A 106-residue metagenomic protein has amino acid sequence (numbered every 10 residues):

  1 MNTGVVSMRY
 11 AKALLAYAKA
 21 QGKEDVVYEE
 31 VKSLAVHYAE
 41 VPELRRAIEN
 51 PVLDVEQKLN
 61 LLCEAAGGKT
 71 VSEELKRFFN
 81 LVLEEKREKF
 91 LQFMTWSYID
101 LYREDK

Functional and structural regions predicted by a protein language model:
M1-K106: Elongated, mostly alpha-helical coiled-coil "stalk/stator" tethers of large membrane protein machines
